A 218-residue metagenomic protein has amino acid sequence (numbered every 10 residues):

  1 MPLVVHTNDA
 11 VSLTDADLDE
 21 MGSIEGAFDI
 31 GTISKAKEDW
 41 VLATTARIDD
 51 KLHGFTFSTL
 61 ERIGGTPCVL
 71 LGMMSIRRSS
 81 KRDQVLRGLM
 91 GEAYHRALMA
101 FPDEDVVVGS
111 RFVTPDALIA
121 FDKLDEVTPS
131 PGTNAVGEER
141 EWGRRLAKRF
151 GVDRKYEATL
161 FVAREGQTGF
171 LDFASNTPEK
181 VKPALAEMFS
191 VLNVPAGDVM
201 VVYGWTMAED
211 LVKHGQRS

Functional and structural regions predicted by a protein language model:
M1-L13, S34, E38, L98-S218: Terminal substrate-recognition subdomain of acyl/acetyltransferases
V5-S79, A97: A conserved beta-strand-loop-helix scaffold within acyl/acetyltransferase catalytic domains
R77-G88: Conserved glycine-rich acetyl-CoA-binding loop
R87-L98: Eukaryote-skewed repeat-based solenoidal scaffolds used as protein-protein interaction platforms, primarily
